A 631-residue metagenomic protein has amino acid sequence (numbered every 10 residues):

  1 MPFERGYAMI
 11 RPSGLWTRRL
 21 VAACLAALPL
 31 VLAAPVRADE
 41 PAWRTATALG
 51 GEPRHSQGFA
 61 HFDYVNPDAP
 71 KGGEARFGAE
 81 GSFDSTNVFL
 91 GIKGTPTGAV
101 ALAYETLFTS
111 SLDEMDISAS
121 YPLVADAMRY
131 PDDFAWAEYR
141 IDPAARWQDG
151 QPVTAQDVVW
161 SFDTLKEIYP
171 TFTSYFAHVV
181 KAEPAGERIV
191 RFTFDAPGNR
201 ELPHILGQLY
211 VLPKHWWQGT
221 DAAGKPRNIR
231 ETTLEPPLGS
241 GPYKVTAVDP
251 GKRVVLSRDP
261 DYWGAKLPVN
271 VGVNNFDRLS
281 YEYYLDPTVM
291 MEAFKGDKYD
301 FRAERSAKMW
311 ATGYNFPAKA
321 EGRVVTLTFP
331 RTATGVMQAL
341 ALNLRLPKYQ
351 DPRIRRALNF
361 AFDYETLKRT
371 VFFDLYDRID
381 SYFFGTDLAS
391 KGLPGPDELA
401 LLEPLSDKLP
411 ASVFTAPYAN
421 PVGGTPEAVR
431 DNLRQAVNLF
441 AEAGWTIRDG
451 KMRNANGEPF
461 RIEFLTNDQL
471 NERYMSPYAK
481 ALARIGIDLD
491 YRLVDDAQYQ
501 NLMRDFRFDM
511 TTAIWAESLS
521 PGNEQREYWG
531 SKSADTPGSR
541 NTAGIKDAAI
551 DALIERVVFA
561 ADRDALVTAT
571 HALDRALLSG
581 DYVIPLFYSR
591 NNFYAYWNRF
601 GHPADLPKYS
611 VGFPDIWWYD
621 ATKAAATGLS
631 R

Functional and structural regions predicted by a protein language model:
D39-D133, D163, L238: N-terminal lobe/hinge region of extracytoplasmic solute-binding protein
E40-P41, A79-G81, T95, L102 (+7 more regions): Detector for C-terminal structural segments
E40-W43, H61, G81-V100, I117 (+7 more regions): A structural "hinge/loop" feature
R54, L102-D116, P122, Q208-V273 (+5 more regions): Gly/Pro-rich hinge or "lid" segments in bacterial periplasmic/extracellular proteins
H55, V65-P70, I92-A99, A127-T171 (+7 more regions): Aromatic- and charge-enriched surface segment that lines or borders ligand/interaction sites
R140, S174-A222, S240-D249, P394-L405 (+1 more regions): Surface-exposed binding/hinge segments that line and control ligand-binding clefts or catalytic entry sites
D142, E231, Y262-N315, R356 (+4 more regions): Ligand-site clamp/hinge motif
K181-E183, T246-S257, E282-L346, R356-A357 (+4 more regions): Extracellular/periplasmic solute-recognition and catalytic clefts
